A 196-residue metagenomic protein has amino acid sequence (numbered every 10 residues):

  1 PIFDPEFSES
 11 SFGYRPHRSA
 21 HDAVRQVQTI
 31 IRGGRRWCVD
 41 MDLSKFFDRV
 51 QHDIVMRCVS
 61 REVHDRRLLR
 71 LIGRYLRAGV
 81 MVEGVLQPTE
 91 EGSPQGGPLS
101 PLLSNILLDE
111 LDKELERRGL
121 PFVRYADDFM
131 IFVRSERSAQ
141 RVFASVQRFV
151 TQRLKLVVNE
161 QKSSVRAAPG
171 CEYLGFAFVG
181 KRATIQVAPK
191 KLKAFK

Functional and structural regions predicted by a protein language model:
E6-E172: Conserved polymerase palm-domain catalytic core
V179: Polyanion-binding surface elements
R182-K196: Basic, alpha-helical interaction scaffolds
